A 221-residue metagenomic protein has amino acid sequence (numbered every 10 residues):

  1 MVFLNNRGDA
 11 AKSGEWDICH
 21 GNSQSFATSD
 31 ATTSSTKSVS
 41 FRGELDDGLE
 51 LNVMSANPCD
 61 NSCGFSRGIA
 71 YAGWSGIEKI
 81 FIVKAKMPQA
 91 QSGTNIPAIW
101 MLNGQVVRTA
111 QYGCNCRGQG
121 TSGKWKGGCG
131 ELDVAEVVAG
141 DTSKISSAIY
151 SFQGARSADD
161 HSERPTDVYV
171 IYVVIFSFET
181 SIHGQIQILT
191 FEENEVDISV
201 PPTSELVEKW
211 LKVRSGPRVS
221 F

Functional and structural regions predicted by a protein language model:
M1-K79, K86-A90, P97-Q105, G113 (+1 more regions): Low-complexity, Ser/Thr/Pro/Gly-rich disordered linker/stalk regions
D47-L49, I77-F81, N95-P97, G128-G130 (+1 more regions): Core residues of folded domains in eukaryotic genome-function proteins
L51-M54, C59-S62, R108, D141 (+2 more regions): Generic low-polarity alpha-helical segments
A56, K86, L102, A135 (+2 more regions): Structured beta-strand/turn binding interfaces of compact recognition modules in eukaryotic regulators
G73-I80, K84-N95, G140-S143, I175-I182: Secondary-structure boundary elements
K86-K144: Conserved, ordered domain cores of eukaryotic regulatory proteins
V106-K126, G154-R156, H161-F221: Aromatic sugar-binding interfaces of carbohydrate-active proteins
A148-Q153: Carbohydrate-associated surface elements
